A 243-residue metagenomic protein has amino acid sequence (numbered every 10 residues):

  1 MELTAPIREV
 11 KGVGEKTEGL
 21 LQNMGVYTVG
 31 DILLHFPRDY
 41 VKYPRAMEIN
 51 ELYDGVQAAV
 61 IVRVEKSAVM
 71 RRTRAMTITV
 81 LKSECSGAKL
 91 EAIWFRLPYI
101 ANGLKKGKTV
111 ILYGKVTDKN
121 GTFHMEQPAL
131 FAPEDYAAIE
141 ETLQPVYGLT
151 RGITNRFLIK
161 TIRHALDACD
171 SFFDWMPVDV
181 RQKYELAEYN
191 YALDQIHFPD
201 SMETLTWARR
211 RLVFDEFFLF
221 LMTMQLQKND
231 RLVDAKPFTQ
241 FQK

Functional and structural regions predicted by a protein language model:
M1-E9, L219-F220, D230: Long, highly charged, low-complexity intrinsically disordered interaction regions that mediate electrostatic DNA/RNA
R8-K11, T239: Helix-turn-helix-type domain boundary/helix-start signal
H35-E65: OB-fold nucleic-acid-binding modules
M70-K243: Upstream accessory/linker segments immediately N-terminal to the RecA-like ATPase cores of bacterial MutS and a subset
